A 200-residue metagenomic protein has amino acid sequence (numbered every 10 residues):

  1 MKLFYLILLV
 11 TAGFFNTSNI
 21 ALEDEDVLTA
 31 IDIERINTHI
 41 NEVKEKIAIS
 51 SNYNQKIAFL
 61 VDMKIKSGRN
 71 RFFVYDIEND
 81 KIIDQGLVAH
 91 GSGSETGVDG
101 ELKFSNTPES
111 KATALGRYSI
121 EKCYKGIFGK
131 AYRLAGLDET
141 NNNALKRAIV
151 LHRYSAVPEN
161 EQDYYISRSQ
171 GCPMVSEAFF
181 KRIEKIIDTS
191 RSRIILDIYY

Functional and structural regions predicted by a protein language model:
K2, I7-E25: Bacterial Sec-dependent signal peptides at the C-terminal "C-region" and cleavage site
N19-Q170, E177-D188, I194, Y200: Cell wall/extracellular polymer interaction/catalysis modules
